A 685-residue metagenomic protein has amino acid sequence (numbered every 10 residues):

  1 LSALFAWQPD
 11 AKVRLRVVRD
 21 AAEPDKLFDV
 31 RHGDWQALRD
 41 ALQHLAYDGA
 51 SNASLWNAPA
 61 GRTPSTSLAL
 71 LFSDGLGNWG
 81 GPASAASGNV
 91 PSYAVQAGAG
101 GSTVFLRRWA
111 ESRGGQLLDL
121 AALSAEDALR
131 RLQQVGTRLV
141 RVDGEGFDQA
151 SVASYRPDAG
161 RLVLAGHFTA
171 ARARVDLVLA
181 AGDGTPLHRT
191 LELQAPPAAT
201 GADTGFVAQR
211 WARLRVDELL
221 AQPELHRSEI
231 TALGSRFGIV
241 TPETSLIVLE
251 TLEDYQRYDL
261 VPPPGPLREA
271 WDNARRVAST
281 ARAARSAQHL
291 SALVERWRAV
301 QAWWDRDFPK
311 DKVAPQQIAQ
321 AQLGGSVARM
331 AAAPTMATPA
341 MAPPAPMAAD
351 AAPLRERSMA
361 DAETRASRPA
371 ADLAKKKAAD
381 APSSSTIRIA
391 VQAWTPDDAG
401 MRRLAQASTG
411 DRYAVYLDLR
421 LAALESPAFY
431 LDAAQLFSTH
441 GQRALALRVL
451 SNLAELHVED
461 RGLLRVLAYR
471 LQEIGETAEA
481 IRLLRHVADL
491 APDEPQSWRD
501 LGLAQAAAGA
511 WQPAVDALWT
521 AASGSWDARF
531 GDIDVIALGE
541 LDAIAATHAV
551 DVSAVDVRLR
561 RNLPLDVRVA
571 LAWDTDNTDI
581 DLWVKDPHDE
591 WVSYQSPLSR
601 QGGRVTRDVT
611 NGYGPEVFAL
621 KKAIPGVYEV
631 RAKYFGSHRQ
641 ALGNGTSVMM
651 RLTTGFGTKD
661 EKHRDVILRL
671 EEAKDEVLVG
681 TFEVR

Functional and structural regions predicted by a protein language model:
L1-W35, S67-F72: Von Willebrand factor
E23, G33-L68, G77, Q96-S102: Von Willebrand factor
S73-L120, S124, L129-R131: VWA/integrin I-like adhesion module and closely mimicked acidic/polar interface patches used
P91-Y93, V140-A360, A366-A371, K375: An acidic, Ser/Thr-enriched
A428-D432, G462-V466, Q496-D500, D516 (+1 more regions): Alpha-solenoid helical repeat scaffolds
L436-F437, L471, Q505, A545: Residue at a conserved register position within TPR or TPR-like alpha-solenoid repeats
I544-R685: Intrinsic-disorder/low-complexity signal
